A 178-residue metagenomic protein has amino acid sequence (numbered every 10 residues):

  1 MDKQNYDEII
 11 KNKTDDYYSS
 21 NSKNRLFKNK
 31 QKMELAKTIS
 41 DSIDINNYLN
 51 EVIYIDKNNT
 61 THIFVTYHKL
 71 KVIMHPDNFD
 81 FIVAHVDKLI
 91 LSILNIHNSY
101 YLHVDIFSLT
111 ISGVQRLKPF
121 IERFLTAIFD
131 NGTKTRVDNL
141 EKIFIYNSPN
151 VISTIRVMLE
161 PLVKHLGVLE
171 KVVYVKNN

Functional and structural regions predicted by a protein language model:
M1-R136, K142, Y146, V151-N178: SEC14/CRAL-TRIO lipid-binding/transfer domains and related phosphoinositide-recognition modules that form deep
